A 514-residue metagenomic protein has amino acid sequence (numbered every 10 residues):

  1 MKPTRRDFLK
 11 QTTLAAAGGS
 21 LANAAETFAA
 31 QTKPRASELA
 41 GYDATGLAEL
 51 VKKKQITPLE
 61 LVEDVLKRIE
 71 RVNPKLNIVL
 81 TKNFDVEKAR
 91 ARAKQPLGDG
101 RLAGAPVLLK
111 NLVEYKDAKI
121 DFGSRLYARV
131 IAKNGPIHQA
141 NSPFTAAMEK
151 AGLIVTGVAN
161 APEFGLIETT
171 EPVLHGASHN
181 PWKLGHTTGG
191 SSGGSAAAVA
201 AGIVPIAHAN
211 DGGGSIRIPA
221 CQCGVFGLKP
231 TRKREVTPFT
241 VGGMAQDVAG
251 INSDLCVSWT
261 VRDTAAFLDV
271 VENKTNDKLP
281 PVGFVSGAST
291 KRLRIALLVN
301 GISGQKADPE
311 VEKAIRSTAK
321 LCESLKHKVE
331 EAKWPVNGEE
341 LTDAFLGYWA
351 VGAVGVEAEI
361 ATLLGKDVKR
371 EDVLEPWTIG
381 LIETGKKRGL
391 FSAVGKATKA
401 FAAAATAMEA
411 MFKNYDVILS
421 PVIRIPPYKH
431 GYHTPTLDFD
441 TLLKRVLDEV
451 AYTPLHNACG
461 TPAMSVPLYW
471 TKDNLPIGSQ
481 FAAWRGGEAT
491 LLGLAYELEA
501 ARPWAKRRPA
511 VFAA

Functional and structural regions predicted by a protein language model:
M1-A16: N-terminal secretory signal peptides and thylakoid transit peptides that target proteins across membranes
G18-L21, T32-G212, K320, L325 (+1 more regions): Gly/Ser-rich catalytic/binding loops embedded in alpha/beta enzyme cores
A29-Q31, S37, K229-T318, R502-A514: A short helix-breaking turn/cap at a secondary-structure junction
P58-E63, K94, A307-W334, E357-V368 (+1 more regions): Acyltransferase
V65, T264, I295, C322 (+1 more regions): Residue-level signal for inorganic ion chemistry
L102-I131, S289-V299, Y348-E409, P421-I425 (+2 more regions): Short helix-loop capping/hinge segments that flank enzyme active sites or metal/cofactor-binding pockets
H138-L268, N457-A458, P462-G478: Short glycine/serine-rich loop segments
Y428-V450: Short, surface-exposed loop/helix-turn segments at secondary-structure junctions that function as lids/hinges flanking
